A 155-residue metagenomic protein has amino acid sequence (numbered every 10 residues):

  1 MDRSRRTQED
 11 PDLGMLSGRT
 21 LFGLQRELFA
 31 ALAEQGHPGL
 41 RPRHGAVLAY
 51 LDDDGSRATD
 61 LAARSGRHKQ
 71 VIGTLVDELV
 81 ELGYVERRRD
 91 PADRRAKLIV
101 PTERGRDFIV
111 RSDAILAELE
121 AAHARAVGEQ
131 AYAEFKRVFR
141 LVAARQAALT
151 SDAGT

Functional and structural regions predicted by a protein language model:
M1-G39: N-terminal leader segment of winged-helix/HTH proteins
M1-Q8, Q130-T155: C-terminal regulatory/oligomerization modules of transcriptional regulators
P11, M15, A46, A121-A122: Positions in alpha-helical segments
S17-T20, L24, L28-A31, S65 (+2 more regions): Alpha-helical linker/hinge and terminal dimerization helices associated with HTH transcriptional regulators
G18-L21, L48, D52, T102 (+2 more regions): Generic structural concept
R19, G23, G73-T74, Q130 (+1 more regions): Alpha-helical macromolecular-interaction surfaces
R26-V71, G154-T155: N-terminal helix-turn-helix DNA-binding core of bacterial DNA-binding proteins
D77-R140: Charged, amphipathic alpha-helical coiled-coil/dimerization segments
